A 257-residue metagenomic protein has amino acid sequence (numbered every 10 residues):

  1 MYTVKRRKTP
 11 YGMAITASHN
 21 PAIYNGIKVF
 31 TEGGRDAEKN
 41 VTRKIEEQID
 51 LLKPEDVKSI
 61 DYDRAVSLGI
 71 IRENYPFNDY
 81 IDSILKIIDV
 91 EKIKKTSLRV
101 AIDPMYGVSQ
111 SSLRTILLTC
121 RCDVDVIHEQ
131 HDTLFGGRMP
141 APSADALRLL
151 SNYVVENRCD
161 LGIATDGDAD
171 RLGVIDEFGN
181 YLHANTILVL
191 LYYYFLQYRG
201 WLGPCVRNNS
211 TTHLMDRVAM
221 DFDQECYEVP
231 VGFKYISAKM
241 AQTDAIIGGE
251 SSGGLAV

Functional and structural regions predicted by a protein language model:
M1-R35, D216: Ferredoxin-reductase
R7-K8, V154-C159, R199-G200, T243: Glycine-rich phosphate-binding loop signature in dinucleotide/nucleotide-binding domains
A17-A22, G167-D170, S252-G254: Short glycine-rich anion-binding loops that position phosphate/pyrophosphate groups of nucleotides and phosphorylated
N20, Y106-Q110, A169-D170, T211-H213: Gly/Ser/Thr-rich loops at beta-strand to alpha-helix junctions that form or flank small-molecule/cofactor-binding
I23-E32, S112, D170-V189, M215-D216: Short Gly/Thr/Asp-enriched flexible loops that form oxyanion-binding sites at enzyme active sites
N25-N157: Gly/Ser/Thr-enriched, mixed-charge loops and adjacent short helices that form phosphate/oxyanion-binding elements
E47-I81, E177-A256: Proline/glycine-rich low-complexity loops and linkers
